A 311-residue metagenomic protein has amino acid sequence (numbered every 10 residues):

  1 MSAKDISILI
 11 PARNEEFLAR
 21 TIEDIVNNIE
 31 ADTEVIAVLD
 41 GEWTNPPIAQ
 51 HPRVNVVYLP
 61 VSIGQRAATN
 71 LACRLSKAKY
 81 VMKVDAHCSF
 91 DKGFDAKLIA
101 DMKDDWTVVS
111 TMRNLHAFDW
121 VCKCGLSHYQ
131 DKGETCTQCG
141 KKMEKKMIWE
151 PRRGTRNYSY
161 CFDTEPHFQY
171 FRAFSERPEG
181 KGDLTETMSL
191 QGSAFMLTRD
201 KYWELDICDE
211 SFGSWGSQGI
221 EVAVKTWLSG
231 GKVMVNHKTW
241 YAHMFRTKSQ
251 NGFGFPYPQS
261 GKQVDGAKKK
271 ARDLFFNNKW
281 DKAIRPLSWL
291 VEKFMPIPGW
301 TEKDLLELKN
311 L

Functional and structural regions predicted by a protein language model:
M1-D24: N-proximal low-complexity "stem/linker" segments adjacent to membrane-targeting elements
E23-T33: Short, acidic, metal-binding catalytic loop of nucleotide-sugar glycosyltransferases
E30-A31, A37-I48: A conserved acidic beta->alpha catalytic loop
P60-L75: Glycine-rich, basic loop-to-helix element that forms the pyrophosphate-binding segment of sugar-nucleotide handling
V81: Short aromatic/hydrophobic "clamp" motif used to bind/position activated sugar donors
S89, G93-D163: Conserved donor NDP-sugar-binding/catalytic core segment of glycosyltransferases
L98, M188, A194-F195, D200-D206 (+1 more regions): A short, conserved alpha-helix in the catalytic core of glycosyltransferases
L126, Q130-C136, G140-P151, T164-G182 (+3 more regions): Terminal low-complexity segments of carbohydrate-biosynthetic enzymes
